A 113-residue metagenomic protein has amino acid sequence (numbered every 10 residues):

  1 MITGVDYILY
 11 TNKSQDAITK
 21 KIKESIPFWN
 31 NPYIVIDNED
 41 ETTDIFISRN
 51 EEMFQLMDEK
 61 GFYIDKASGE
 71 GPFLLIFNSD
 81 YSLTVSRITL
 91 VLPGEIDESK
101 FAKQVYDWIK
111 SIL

Functional and structural regions predicted by a protein language model:
M1-E39: Short, extreme N-terminal segment that most often corresponds to the first beta-strand
I2-V5, E24, E41, M57-D58 (+2 more regions): Alpha-helical structural elements
D6-L9, P32, I45, G61-F62 (+2 more regions): Intrinsically disordered, low-complexity N-terminal regions enriched in serine/proline/glycine with scattered basic
T11-Q15, F46, E98, A102: Intrinsic-disorder-associated interaction segments
N12-Q15, E51, S111: Short linear sequence elements within intrinsically disordered, low-complexity coil regions
F28-I45, K100-S111: A broad "ordered helical/assembly scaffold" signature
P32-I34, E39-S68: N-terminal low-complexity, intrinsically disordered segments
M53-L113: Charged interaction segments
